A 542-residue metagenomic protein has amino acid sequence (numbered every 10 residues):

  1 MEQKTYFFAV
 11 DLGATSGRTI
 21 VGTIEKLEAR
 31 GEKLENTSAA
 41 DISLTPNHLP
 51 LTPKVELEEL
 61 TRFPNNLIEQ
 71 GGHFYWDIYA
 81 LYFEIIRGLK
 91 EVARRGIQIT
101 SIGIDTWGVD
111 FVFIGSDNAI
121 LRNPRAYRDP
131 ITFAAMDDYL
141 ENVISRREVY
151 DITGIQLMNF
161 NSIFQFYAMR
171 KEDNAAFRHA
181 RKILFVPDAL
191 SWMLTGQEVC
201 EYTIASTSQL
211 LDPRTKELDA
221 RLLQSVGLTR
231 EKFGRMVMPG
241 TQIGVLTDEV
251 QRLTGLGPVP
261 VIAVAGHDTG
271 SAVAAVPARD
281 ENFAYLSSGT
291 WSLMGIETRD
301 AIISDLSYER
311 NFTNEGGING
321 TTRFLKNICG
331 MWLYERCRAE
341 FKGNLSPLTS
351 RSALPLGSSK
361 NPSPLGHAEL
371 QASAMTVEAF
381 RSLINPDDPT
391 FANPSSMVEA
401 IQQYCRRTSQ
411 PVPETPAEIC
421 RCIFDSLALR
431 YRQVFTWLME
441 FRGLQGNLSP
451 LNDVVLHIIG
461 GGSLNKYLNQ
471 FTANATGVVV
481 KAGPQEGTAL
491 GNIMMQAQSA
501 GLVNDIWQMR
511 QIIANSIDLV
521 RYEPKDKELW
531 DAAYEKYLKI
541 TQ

Functional and structural regions predicted by a protein language model:
M1-L27, E35-R122, D151, H179 (+5 more regions): N-terminal glycine/serine-rich phosphate-binding loop of ATP-dependent small-molecule kinases, especially carbohydrate
E2, F8-A9, V21, L140-T153 (+13 more regions): Active-site core segments that coordinate phosphate-bearing ligands/cofactors across diverse enzyme families
E28-E35, A39-D41, A353, A368-A372: Acidic, Ala/Val/Gly-enriched low-complexity intrinsically disordered segments
L34, H48-L51, P347, R351 (+1 more regions): Compositionally biased, intrinsically disordered low-complexity segments enriched in Pro/Arg/Gln/His
R62-I68, R125-T132, A205, T290-S292 (+1 more regions): Short, acidic/turn-prone active-site loops that include or flank metal/cofactor- and phosphate-binding residues
Q70, R94-R128, Q156-F160, P187 (+2 more regions): Short beta-strand-loop/turn "lid" adjacent to the catalytic site in phosphate-handling enzymes
D105-V109, P239-G240, S288-W291, V455-S463: Glycine-rich beta-strand-to-loop/alpha-helix junction loops that act as flexible
R125, D129-N142, M494: Short alpha-helix plus adjacent loop in nuclease-associated cores
